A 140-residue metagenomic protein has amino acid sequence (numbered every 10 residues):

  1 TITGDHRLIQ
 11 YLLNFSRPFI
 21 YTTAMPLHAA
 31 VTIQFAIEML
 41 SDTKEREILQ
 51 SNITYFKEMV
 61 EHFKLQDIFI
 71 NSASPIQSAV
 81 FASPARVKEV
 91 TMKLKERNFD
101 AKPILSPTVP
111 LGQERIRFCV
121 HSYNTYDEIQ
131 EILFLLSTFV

Functional and structural regions predicted by a protein language model:
T1-Y11: Active-site PLP attachment segment
I9-L13, A30-I37, T54-K57, L133: Predominant activation on well-ordered alpha-helical scaffold segments within soluble catalytic domains
L12-M25: Active-site PLP-lysine loop of aminotransferase-like
A24-D42, I48, N52, E61: Structural motif of enzymes handling amino- and sulfur-group chemistry
E45-K57, E61-N98, T108, Q113 (+1 more regions): Conserved PLP-binding catalytic core of the aspartate aminotransferase-like
V90-K95, E131-S137: Short amphipathic alpha-helices in soluble, non-transmembrane regions that often serve as interface/regulatory elements
I104-L105: Cytosolic Rossmann-like ligand/nucleotide-binding regulatory domains
